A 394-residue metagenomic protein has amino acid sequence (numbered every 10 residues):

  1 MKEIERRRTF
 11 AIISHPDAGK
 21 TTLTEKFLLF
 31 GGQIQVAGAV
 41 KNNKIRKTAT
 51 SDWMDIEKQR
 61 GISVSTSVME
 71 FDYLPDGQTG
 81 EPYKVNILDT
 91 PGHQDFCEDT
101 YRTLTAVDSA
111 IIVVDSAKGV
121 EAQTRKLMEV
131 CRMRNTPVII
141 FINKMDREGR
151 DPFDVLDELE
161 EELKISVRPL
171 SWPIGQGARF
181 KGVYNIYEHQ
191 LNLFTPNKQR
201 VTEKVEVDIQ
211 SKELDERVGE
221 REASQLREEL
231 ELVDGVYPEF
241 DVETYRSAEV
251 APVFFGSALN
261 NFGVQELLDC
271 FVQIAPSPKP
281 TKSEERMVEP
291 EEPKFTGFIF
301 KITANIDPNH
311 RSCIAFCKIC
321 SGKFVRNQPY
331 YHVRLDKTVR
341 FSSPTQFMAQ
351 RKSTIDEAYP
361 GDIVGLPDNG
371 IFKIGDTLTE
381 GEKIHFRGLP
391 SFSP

Functional and structural regions predicted by a protein language model:
M1-P394: Structural and coupling elements of P-loop NTPases
